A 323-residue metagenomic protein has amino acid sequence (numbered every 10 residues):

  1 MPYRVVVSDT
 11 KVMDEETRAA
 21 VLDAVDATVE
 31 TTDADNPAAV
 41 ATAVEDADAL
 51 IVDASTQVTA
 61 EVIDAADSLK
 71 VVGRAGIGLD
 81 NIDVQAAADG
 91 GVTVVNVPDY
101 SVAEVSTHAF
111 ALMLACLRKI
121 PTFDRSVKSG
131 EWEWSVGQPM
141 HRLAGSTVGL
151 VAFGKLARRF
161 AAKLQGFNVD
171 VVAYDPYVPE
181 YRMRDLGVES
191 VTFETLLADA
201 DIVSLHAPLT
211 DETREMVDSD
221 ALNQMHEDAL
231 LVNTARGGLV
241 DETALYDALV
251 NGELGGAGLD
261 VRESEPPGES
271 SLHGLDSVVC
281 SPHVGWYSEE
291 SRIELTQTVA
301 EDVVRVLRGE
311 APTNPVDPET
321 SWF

Functional and structural regions predicted by a protein language model:
M1-A49, N168-D170, L307: N-terminal glycine-/charge-rich "phosphate-binding" loop or analogous flexible N-terminal tail
V7, V148-L150: Hydrophobic Val/Ile/Leu positions in short beta-strands of Rossmann-like dinucleotide-binding domains
T10, F153-G154: Glycine-rich Rossmann-fold phosphate-binding loop(s) that bind the pyrophosphate of adenine dinucleotide cofactors
N36, E45-R125: Phosphate/diphosphate ligand-binding glycine-rich loop within oxidoreductases
E45-D46, A65-S68, A198-D199, Q224-E227 (+1 more regions): Alpha-helix C-terminal capping/helix-to-coil transition sites in glycosyltransferase folds
V58-A60, V178-S271: Rossmann-like adenosine-cofactor binding region
V92, P98-T147, R159-A162, V306 (+1 more regions): Phosphate-binding beta-alpha-beta segment of Rossmann-like dinucleotide-binding domains, i.e., the NAD(P)
D228-F323: Rossmann-like dinucleotide-binding domain for NAD(H)/NADP(H)
